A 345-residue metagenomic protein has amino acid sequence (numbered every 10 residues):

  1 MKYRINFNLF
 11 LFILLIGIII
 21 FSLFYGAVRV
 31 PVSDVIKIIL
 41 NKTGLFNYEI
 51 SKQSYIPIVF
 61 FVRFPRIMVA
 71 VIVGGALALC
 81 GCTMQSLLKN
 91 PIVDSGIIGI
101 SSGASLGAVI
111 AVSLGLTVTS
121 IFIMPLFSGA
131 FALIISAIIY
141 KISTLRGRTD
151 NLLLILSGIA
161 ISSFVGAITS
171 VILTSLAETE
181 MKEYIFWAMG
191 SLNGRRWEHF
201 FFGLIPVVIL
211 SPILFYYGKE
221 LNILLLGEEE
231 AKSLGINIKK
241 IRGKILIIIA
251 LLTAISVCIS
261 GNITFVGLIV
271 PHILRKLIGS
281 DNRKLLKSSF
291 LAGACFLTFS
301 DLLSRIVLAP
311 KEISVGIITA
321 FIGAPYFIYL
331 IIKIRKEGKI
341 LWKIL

Functional and structural regions predicted by a protein language model:
M1-L345: Alpha-helical transmembrane segments in inner-membrane proteins
